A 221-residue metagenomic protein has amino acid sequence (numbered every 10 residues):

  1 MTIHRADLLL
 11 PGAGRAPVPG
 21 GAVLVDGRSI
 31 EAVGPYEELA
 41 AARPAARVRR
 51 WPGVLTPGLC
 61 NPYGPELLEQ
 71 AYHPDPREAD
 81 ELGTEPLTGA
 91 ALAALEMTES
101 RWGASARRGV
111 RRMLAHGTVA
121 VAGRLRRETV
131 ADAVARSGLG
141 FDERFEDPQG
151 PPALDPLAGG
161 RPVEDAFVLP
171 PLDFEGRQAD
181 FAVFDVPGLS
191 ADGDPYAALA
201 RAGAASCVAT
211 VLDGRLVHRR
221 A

Functional and structural regions predicted by a protein language model:
M1-A42, D165-G203, V211-A221: N-terminal metal-binding scaffold of metallo-dependent hydrolase/deaminase domains
M1-R5, A40-A90, S100: Replace "His-x-His-based motif
M1-T2, A46-R50, V54, F145-P148 (+1 more regions): Short, well-ordered secondary-structure micro-motifs within conserved domains or adaptor modules
Y36-P44, A131-R136: Short loop/helix-cap segments at secondary-structure boundaries that form the rim of catalytic
E66-E128, L157-G159, A166-L172, D185 (+2 more regions): Divalent metal-binding segments
R112, A133, E175: Hydrophobic/aromatic ligand-binding patch that stacks against planar heteroaromatic rings of cofactors or nucleotides
H116-D155: Active-site loop-helix segments enriched in His/Asp/Glu that coordinate and activate a nucleophilic water at divalent
